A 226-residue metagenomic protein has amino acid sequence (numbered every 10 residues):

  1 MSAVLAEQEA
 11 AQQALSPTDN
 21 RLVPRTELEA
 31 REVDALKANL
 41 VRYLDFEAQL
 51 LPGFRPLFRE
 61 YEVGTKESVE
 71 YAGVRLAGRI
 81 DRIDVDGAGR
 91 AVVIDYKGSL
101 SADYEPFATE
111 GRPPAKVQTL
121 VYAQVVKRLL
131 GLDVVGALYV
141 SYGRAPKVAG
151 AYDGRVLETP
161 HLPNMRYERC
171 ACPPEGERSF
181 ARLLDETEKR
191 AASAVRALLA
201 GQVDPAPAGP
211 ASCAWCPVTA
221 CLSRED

Functional and structural regions predicted by a protein language model:
M1-D226: Structural signature of nuclease core domains in nucleic-acid processing machines
